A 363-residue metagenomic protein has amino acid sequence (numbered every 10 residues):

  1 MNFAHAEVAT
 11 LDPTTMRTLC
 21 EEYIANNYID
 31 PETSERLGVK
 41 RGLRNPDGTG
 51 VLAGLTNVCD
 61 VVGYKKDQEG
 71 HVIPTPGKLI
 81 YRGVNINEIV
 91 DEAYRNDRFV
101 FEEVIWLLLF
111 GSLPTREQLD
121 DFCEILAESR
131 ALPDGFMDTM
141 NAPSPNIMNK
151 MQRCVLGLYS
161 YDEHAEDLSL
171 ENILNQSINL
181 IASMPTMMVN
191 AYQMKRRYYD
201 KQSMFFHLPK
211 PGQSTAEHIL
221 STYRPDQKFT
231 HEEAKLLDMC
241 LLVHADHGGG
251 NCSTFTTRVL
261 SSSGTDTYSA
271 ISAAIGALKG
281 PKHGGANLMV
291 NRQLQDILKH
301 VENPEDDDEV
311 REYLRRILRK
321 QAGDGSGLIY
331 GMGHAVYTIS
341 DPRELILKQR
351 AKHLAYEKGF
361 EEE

Functional and structural regions predicted by a protein language model:
N2-E363: Hydrophobic alpha-helical bundle cores within soluble ligand-binding/oligomerization subdomains
